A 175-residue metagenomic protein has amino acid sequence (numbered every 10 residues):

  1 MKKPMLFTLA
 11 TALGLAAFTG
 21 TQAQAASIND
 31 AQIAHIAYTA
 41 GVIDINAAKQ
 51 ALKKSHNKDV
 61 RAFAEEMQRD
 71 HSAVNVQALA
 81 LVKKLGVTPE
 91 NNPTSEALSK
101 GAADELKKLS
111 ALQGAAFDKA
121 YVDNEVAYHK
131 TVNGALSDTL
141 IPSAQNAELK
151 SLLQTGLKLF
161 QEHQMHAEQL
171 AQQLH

Functional and structural regions predicted by a protein language model:
K2-A10, G14-H175: His/Met- and acidic-residue-enriched segments that coordinate or traffic transition-metal cofactors and support
